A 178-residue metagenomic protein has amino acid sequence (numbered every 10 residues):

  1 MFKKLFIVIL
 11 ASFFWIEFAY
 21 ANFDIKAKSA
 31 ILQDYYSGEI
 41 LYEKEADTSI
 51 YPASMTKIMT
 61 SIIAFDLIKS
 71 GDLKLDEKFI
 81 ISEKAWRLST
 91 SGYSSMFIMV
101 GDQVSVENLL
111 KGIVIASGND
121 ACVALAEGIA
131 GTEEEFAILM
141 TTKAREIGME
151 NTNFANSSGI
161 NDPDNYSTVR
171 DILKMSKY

Functional and structural regions predicted by a protein language model:
K4-L5, I58: Hydrophobic alpha-helical segments, especially transmembrane helices and their immediate juxtamembrane helical caps
L5-F14: Sec-dependent N-terminal signal peptides
F14-W15, V114: Short, flexible coil/linker elements and helix-boundary hinge sites characteristic of intrinsically disordered
Y20-L173, K177: Active-site-adjacent loops and short helices of periplasmic peptidoglycan-processing enzymes
